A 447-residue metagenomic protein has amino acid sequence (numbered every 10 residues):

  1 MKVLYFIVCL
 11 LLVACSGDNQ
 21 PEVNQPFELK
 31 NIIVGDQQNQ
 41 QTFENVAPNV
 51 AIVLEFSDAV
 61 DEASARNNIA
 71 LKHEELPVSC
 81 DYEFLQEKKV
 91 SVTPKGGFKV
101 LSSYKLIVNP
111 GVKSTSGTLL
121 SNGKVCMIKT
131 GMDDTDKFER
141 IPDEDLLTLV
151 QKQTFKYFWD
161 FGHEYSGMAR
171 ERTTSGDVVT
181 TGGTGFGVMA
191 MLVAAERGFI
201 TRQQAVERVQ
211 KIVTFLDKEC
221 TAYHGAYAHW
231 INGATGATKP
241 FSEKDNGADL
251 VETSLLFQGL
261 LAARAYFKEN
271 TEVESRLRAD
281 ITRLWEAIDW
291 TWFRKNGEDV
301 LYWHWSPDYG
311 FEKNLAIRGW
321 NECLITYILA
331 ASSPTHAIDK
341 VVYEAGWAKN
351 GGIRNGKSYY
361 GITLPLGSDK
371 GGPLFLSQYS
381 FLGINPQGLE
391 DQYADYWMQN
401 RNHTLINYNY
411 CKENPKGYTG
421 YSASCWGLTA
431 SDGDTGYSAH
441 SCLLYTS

Functional and structural regions predicted by a protein language model:
K2-I7: Sec-dependent signal peptide recognition, specifically the positively charged N-region followed immediately by
V13-A14: C-terminal motif of bacterial Sec signal peptides marking the signal peptidase cleavage site
D18-D136: Acidic, low-complexity Ser/Thr/Gly/Pro-rich repeat segments typical of extracellular/periplasmic and surface-exposed
I128, D134-S447: Ser/Thr/Asn(+Pro)-rich, low-complexity disordered segments
